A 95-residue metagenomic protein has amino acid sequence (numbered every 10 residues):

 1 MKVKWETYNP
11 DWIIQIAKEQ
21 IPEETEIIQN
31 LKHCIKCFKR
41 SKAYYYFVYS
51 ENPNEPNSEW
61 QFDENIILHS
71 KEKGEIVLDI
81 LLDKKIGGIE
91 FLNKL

Functional and structural regions predicted by a protein language model:
M1-D63, K73: N-terminal domain-onset segments
Q61-L95: Short, compact, well-ordered microdomains
